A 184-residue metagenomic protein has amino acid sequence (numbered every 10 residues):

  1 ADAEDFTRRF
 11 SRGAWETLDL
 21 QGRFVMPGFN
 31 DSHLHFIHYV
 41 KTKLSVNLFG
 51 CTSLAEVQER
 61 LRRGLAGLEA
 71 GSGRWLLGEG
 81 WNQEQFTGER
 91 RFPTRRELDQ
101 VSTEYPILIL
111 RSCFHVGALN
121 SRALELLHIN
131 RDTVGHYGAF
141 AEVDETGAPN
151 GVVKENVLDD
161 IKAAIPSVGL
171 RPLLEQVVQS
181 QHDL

Functional and structural regions predicted by a protein language model:
A1-L184: Divalent metal-binding segments
